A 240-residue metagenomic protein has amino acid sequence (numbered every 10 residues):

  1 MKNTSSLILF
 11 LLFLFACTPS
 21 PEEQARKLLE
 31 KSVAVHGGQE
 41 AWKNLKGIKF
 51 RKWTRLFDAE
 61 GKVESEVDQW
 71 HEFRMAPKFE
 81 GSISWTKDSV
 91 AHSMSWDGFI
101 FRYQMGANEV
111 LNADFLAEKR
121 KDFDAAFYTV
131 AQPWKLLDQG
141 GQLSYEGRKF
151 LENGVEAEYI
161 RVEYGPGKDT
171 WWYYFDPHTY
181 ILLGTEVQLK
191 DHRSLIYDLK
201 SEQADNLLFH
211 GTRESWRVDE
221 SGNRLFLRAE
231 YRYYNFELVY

Functional and structural regions predicted by a protein language model:
K2-F10: Sec-dependent signal peptide recognition, specifically the positively charged N-region followed immediately by
F15-A16: C-terminal motif of bacterial Sec signal peptides marking the signal peptidase cleavage site
S20, A34-E109: N-terminal mature ectodomain segment of secretory-pathway/periplasmic proteins
P21-Q24, R102-D169: Flexible, processing/modification-adjacent segments and terminal tails in exported/periplasmic/extracellular proteins
R26-H36: Extracytoplasmic/secreted envelope proteins and their assembly/folding machinery, especially bacterial periplasmic
A76, F123-A131, Y174-G184: Short, basic/low-complexity N-terminal boundary segments at the transition from targeting/disordered tails
V90-I100, N108, A113-K121, V218-Y240: Catalytic loop of the DD-peptidase/beta-lactamase superfamily, centered on the K-T-G motif and neighboring
N153-Y240: Gly/Pro-enriched, hydrophobic low-complexity segments that function as extracytoplasmic propeptides/linkers
